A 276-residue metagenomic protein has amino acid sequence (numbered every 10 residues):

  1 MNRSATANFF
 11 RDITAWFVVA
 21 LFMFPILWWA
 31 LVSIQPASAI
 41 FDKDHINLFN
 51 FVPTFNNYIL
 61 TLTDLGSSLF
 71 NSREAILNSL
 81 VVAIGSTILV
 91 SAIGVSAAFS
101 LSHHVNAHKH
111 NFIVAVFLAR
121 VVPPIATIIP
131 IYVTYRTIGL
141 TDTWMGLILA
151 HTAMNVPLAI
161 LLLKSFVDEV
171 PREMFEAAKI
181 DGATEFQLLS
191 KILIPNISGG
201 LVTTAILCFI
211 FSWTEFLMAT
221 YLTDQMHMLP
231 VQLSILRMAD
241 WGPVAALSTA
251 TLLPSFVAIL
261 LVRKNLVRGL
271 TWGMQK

Functional and structural regions predicted by a protein language model:
N2, A7-K276: A structural signal for multi-pass alpha-helical bundles of membrane permease subunits that mediate small-molecule
